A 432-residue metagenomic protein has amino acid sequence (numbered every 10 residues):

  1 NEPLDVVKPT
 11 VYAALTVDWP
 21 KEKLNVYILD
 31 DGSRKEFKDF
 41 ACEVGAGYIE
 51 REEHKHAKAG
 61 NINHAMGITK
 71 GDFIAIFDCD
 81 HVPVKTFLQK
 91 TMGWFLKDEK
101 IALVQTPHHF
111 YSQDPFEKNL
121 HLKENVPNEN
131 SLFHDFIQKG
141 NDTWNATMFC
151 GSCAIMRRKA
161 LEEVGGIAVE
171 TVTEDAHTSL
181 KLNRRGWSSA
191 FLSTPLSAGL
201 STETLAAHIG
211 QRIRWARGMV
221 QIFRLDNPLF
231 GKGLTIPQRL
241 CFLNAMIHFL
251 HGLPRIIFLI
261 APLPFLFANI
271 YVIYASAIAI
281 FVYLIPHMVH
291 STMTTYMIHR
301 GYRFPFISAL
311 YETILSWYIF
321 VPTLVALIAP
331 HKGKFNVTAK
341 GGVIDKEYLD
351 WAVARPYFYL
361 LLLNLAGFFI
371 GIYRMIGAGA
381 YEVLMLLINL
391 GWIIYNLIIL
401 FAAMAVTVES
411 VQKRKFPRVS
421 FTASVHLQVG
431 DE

Functional and structural regions predicted by a protein language model:
Y12-K23: Short, acidic, metal-binding catalytic loop of nucleotide-sugar glycosyltransferases
D30-F37, E53-H54: A conserved acidic beta->alpha catalytic loop
K35-C42, T86: Acidic helix N-cap motif at the loop->helix transition within catalytic regions of sugar-transfer enzymes
I49-F73, K85-V172, N183-R184, S201-L250: Long helical/loop segments within the catalytic core of UDP-sugar-dependent glycosyltransferases, especially the large
V172-T178: Acidic donor-binding loop at a coil-to-helix junction in glycosyltransferase catalytic cores that engages
S179-S197: Catalytic donor-sugar/metal-binding loop of nucleotide-sugar-dependent glycosyltransferases
H248-K334, L349-S410: Membrane-embedded multi-pass helical conduit in multi-pass membrane proteins, especially envelope-biosynthetic
